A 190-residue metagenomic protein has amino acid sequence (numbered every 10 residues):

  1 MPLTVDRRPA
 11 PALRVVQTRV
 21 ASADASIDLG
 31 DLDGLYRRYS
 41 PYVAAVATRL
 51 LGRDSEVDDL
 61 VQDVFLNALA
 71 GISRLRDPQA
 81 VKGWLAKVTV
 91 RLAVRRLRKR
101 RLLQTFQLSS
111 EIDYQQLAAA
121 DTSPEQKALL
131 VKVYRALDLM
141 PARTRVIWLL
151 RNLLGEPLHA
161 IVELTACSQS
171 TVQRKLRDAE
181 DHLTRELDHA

Functional and structural regions predicted by a protein language model:
A10-R19, L103-Q126, L130: Internal acidic/polar
L13, R38-S40, L50, L149-P157 (+1 more regions): Short helix-capping/turn signature of helix-turn-helix
A21-A45, S55, L69, V133-R135 (+1 more regions): A short, charge-rich alpha-helical start-of-domain segment used by transcription regulators
D24-A25, F65-V81, K99-R101: Sigma70-family region 2
D59-L66, Q79-R91: Structural recognition of an alpha-helix C-terminal capping motif at a helix-to-coil junction
S73-R76, K87-L108, Q126: Arg/Lys-rich amphipathic alpha helix in sigma70-family domain 2
R98, M140, D178-A190: Short, Lys/Arg-enriched C-terminal cap helix and immediately downstream tail that follows
D138, A142-V146, L154-R174, D181-H182: Helix-turn-helix DNA-binding module
